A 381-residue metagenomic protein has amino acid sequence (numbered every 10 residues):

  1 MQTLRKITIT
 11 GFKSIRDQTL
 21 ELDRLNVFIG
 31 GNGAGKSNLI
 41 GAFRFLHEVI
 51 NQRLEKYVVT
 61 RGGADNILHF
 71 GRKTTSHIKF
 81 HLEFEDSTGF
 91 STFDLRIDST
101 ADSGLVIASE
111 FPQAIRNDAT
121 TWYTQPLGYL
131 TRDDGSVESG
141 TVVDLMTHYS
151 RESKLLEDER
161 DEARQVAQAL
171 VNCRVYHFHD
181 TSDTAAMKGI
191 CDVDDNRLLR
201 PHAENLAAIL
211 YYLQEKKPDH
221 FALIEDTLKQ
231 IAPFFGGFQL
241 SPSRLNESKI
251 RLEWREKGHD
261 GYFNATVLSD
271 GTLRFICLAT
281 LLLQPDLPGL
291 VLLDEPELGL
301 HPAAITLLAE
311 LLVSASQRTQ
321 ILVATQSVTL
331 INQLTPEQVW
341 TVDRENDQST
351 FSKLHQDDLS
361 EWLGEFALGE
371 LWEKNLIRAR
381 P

Functional and structural regions predicted by a protein language model:
M1-R16: N-terminal pre-Walker A segment at the start of P-loop NTPase domains
Q2, T306-P381: C-terminal lobe/lid and adjacent interdomain/linker elements of RecA-like ASCE P-loop ATPase modules
D17-D23, L283-D286: Phosphate-binding P-loop
R24-R61, F275-I276, A324-S327: Phosphate-binding glycine-rich loops of NTP-binding sites
G41-I107: Conserved P-loop NTP-binding catalytic core
R72-K73, D86-S87, L283-D286, V313-Q317 (+1 more regions): Conserved catalytic network of the ASCE P-loop NTPase/AAA+ motor domain
G89-Q230: Electropositive, glycine-dotted interaction segments that contact anionic polymers or phosphate-rich ligands
D219-L283, L290-T306: Conserved ABC ATPase signature
